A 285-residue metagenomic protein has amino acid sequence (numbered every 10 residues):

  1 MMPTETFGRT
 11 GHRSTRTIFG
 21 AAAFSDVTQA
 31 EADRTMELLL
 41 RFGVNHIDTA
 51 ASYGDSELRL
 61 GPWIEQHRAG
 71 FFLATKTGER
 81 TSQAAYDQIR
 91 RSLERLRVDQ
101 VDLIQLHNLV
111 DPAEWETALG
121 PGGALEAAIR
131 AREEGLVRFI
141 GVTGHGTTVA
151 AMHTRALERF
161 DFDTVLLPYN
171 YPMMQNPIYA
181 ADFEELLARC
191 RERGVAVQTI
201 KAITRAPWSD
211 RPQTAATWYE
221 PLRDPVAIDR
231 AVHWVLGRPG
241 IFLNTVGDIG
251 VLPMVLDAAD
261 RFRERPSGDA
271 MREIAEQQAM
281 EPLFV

Functional and structural regions predicted by a protein language model:
M1-F71, A127: N-terminal binding-site loop/beta-alpha segment at the start of enzyme catalytic domains that lines or forms
F7, F19, I47, L60 (+9 more regions): Conserved, mostly hydrophobic/aromatic
G8-G11, L40-R41, G61-A69, R90-D99 (+4 more regions): Acidic (Asp/Glu)-rich catalytic clusters
H12-T17, G43-N45, R68-F72, V98-D102 (+4 more regions): Short, well-ordered coil/turn segments that N-cap beta-strands
V27-L40, S82-R97, T147-L157, V226-V232: Short, acidic/polar
D55, L109-V285: Beta/alpha (TIM)-barrel catalytic core signal, keyed to glycine-rich beta->alpha loops juxtaposed to Asp/Glu that bind
G70-T81, L103-H107, L167-Y169: A short, structured active-site edge motif that brings together acidic residues
L93-E116: Active-site groove signature of glycoside hydrolases
